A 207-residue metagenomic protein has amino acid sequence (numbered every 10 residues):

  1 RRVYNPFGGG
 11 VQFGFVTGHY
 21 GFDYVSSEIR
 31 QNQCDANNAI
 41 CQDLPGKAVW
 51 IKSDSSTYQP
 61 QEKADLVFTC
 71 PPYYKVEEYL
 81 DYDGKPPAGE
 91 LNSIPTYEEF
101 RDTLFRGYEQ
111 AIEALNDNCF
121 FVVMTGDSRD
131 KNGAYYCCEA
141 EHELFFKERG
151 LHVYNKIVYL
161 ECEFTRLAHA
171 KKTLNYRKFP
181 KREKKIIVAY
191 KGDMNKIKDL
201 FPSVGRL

Functional and structural regions predicted by a protein language model:
R1-L207: Class I S-adenosyl-L-methionine-dependent methyltransferase catalytic core
